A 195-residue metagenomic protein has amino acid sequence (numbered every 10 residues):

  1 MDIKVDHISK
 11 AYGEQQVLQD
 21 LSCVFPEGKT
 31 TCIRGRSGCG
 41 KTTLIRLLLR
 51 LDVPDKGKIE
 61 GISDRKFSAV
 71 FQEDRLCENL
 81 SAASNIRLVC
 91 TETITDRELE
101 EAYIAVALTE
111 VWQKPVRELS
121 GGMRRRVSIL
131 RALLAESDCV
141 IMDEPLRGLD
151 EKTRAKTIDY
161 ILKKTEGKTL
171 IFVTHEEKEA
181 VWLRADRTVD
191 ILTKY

Functional and structural regions predicted by a protein language model:
L49: Helix-to-loop junction immediately C-terminal to a conserved catalytic motif
N79-E98: Q-loop/switch helix immediately C-terminal to the Walker
I94-V111: Conserved ABC ATPase "signature" region
P115-M123: Conserved ABC ATPase signature
I129: Hydrophobic anchor residue at the start of the ABC signature
L134-D138: A short, proline-enriched helix->beta-strand linker immediately N-terminal to the Walker B motif in ABC-type P-loop
D143, D150: ABC-family nucleotide-binding domains
